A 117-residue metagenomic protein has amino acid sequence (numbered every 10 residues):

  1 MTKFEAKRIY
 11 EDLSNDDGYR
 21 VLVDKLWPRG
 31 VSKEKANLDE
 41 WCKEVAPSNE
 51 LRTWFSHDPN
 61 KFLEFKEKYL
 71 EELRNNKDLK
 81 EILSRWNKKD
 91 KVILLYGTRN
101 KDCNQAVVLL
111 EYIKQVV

Functional and structural regions predicted by a protein language model:
M1-V117: Residues lining hydrophobic/aromatic ligand-binding pockets adjacent to catalytic sites
